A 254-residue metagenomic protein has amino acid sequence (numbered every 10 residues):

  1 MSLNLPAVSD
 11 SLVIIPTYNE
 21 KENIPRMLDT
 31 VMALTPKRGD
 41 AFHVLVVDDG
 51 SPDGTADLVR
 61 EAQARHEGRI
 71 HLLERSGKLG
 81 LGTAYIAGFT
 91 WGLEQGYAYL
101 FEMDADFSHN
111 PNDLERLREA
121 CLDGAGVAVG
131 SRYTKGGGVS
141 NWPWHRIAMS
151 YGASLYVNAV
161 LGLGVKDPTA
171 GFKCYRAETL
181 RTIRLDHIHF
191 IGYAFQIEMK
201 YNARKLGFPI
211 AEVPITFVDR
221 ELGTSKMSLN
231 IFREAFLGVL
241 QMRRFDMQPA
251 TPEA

Functional and structural regions predicted by a protein language model:
M1-D10, L155, G162, D186-A254: Hydrophobic helical membrane-anchoring modules
E20-T35: Short, well-formed alpha-helical segments that are part of the catalytic scaffolds of diverse glycosyltransferases
E22-R26, D53-A62: Acidic helix N-cap motif at the loop->helix transition within catalytic regions of sugar-transfer enzymes
V31, G88, D106, R176 (+3 more regions): Residue-level signature of catalytic and energy-coupling elements of molecular machines, predominantly ATP/GTP-dependent
T35-D40, Q63-R69, G96: Short helix-capping segments at alpha-helix termini
D40-S51, L73-E74, M103: Short beta-strand/loop segment that forms part of the nucleotide-sugar
D48-D57, F107: A conserved acidic beta->alpha catalytic loop
L73-E94, Y99, P111-Y193, R220-A235: Acceptor/aglycone-binding surface of glycosyltransferases and processive sugar-polymer synthases
